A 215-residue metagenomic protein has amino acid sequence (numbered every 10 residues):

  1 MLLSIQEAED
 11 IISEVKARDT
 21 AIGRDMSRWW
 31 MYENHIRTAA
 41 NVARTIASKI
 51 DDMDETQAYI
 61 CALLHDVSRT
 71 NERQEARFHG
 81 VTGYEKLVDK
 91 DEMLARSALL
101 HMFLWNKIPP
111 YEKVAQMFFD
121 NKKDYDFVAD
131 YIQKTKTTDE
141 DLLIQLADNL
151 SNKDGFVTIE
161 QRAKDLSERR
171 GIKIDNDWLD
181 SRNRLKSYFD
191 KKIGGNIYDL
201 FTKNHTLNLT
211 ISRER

Functional and structural regions predicted by a protein language model:
M1-E75, G80: Acidic/His-rich, divalent-metal-binding segments that scaffold phosphate/diphosphate chemistry
E7-I11, Q57, M93, S97 (+4 more regions): Exposed alpha-helical structural elements
V42-T45, M93, N149, R184 (+1 more regions): Alpha-helical scaffold segments in carbohydrate-active enzymes
S48-L166: Divalent metal-dependent catalytic cores for phosphoryl transfer on phosphate-bearing substrates
I172-R215: Charged phosphate-binding loop/patch that engages nucleotide di/tri-phosphates or the phosphate backbone of nucleic
